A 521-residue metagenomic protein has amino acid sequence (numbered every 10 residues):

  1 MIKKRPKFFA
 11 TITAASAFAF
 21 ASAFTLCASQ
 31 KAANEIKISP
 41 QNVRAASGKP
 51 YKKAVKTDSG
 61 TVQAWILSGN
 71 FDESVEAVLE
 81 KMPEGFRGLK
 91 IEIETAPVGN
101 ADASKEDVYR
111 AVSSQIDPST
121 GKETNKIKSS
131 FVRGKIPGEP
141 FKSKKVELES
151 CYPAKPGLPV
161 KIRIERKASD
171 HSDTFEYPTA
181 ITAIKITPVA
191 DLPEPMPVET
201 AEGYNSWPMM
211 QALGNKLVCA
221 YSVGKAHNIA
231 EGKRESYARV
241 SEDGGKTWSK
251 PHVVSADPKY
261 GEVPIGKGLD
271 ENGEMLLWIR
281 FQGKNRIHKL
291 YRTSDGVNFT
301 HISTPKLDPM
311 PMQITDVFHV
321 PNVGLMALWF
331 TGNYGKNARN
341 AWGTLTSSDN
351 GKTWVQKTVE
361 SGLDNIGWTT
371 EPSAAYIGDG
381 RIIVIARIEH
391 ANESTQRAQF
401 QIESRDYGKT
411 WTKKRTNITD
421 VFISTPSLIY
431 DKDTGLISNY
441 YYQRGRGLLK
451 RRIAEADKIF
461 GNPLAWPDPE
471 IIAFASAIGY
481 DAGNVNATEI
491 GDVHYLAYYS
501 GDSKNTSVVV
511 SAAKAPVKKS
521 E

Functional and structural regions predicted by a protein language model:
K31-D58: Extracellular carbohydrate-recognition regions
Q63-E84, K144-L148: Short beta-strands within extracellular/lumenal beta-sheet-rich domains
D72, M82-E92, G157: Extended extracellular/luminal ectodomain segments enriched in beta-structured repeat modules
P83, A96-D107, H171-S172: Extended, low-complexity, turn-rich repeat/linker tracts enriched in Gly/Pro/Ser/Thr and Asp/Glu that occur
G121-K155, A473-Y480: Extracellular carbohydrate recognition and processing domains and analogous Trp-centered ligand-binding platforms
Y152-R166: Noncatalytic modules at the cell exterior or secretory-pathway interfaces, chiefly beta-strand-rich lectin/adhesion
R163-F175: Short beta-strand-plus-loop segments that form exposed binding edges in beta-rich domains
A190-E521: Asp-box/BNR beta-propeller blade signature and adjacent active/binding-site loops in extracellular glycan-interacting
